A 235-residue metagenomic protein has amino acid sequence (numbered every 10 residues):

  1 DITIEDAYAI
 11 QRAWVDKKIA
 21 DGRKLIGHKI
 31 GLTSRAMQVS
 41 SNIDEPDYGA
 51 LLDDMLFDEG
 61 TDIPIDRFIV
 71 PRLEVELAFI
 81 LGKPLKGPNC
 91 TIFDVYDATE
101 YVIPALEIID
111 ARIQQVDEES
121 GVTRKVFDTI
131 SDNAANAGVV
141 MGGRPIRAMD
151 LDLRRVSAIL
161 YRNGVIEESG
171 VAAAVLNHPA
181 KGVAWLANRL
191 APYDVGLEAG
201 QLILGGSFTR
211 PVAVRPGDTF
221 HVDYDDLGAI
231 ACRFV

Functional and structural regions predicted by a protein language model:
D1-H178, R215, T219, L227-V235: Catalytic-core "active-site belt" of small-molecule-metabolizing enzymes, emphasizing His/Asp/Glu-rich regions
V183-P211: A conserved acidic, glycine/proline-rich C-terminal tail/linker
G206-R210, V214-V222: Low-complexity, intrinsically disordered Gly/Pro/Thr-rich segments
